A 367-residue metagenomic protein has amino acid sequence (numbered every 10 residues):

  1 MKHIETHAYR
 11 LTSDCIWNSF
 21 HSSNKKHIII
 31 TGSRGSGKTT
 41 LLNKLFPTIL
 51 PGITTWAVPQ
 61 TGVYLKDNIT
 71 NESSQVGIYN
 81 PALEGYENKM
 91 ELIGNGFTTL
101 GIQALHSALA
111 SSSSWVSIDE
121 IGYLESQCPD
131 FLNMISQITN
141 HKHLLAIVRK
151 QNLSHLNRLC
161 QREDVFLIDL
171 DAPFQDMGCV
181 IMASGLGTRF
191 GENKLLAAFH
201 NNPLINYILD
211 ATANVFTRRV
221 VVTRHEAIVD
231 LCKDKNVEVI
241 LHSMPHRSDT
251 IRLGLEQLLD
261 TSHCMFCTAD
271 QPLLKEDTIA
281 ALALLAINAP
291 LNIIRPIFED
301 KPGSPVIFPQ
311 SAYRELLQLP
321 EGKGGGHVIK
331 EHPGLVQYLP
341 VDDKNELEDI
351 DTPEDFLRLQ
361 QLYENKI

Functional and structural regions predicted by a protein language model:
R34: The conserved Walker
G37: Conserved glycine(s) of the Walker
N43-K89: N-terminal phosphate/diphosphate-binding loop that engages ATP/GTP or pyrophosphate donors across diverse enzyme folds
S107-A108, I121-Q175: Replace "adjacent to P-loop NTPase cores in ATP/GTP-dependent enzymes" with "adjacent to NTP-binding cores
D176-R224, A280: N-terminal glycine-rich phosphate-binding loop and ensuing alpha1 helix
N206-M265, D277: Conserved N-terminal catalytic core of the sugar/cofactor nucleotidyltransferase
R247-R314: Conserved beta-loop-beta/alpha segment of the NTase-like Rossmann-fold superfamily that binds/positions NTPs
Q318-I367: Conserved alpha/beta core of the MobA/IspD/sugar-nucleotide pyrophosphorylase nucleotidyltransferase superfamily
